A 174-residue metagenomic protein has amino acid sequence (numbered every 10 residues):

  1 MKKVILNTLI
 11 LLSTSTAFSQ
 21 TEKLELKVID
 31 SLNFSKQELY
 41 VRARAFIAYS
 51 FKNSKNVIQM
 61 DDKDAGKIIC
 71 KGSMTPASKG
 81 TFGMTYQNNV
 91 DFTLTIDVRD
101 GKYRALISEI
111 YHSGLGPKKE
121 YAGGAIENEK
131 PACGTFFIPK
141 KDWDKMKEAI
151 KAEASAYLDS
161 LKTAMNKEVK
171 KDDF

Functional and structural regions predicted by a protein language model:
M1-K23: Bacterial Sec-dependent N-terminal signal peptides
A17-F174: Ser/Thr-rich, low-complexity intrinsically disordered terminal regions
